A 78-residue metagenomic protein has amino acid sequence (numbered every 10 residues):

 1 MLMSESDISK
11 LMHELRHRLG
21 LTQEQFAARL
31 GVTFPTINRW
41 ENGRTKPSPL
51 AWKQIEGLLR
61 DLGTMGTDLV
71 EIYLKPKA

Functional and structural regions predicted by a protein language model:
M1-R18, E56: A short, Lys/Arg-rich alpha-helix, primarily the initiator
G20-N38: Short alpha-helical DNA-recognition segment
S48-D68: DNA major-groove recognition helix of helix-turn-helix/homeodomain DNA-binding modules
T64-A78: Short, charged recognition helix plus adjacent turn of helix-turn-helix-like nucleic-acid-binding domains
